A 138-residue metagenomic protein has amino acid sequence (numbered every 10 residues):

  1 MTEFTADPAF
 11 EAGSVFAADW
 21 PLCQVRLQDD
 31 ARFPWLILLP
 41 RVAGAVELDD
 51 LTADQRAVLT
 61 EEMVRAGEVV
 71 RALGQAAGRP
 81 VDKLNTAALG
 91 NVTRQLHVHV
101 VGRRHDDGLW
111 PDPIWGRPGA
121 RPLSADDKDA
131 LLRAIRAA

Functional and structural regions predicted by a protein language model:
M1-A138: HIT superfamily nucleotide-processing domains
